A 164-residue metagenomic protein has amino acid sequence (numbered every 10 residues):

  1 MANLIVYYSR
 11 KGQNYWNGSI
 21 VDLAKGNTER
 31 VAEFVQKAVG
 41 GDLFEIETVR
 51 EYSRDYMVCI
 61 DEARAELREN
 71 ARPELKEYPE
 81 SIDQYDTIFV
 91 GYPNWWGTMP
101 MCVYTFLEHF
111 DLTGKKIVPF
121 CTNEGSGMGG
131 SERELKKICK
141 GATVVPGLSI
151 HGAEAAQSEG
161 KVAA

Functional and structural regions predicted by a protein language model:
M1-T87, G97-T98, Y104, E108 (+1 more regions): N-terminal beta1-alpha1-beta2 submodule of the flavodoxin-like/Rossmannoid cofactor-binding fold
E45-E47, C121, L148-S149: Residue-level recognition of beta-strand->loop/alpha-helix junctions
I82, E108-G114, I138-C139: Short, conserved loop/helix-junction motifs that constitute active-site signature segments in enzyme catalytic cores
Y92-P93: Glycine-rich, N-terminal phosphate-binding loop of Rossmann-like dinucleotide-binding domains
C121-S126, G152: Short beta-alpha junction loops
G125-I138: Glycine-rich, charge-decorated loop segments at or immediately adjacent to ligand/cofactor-binding or catalytic sites
T143-A164: Glycine-rich phosphate/pyrophosphate-binding loop and the adjoining helix
